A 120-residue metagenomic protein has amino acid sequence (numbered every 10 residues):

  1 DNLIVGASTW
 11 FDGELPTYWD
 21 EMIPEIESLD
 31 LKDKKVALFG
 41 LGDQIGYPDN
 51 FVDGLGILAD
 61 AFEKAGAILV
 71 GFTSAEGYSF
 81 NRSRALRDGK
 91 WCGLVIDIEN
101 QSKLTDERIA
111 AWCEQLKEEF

Functional and structural regions predicted by a protein language model:
N2-F120: FMN-binding flavodoxin-like domain, especially the glycine-rich phosphate-binding loop
